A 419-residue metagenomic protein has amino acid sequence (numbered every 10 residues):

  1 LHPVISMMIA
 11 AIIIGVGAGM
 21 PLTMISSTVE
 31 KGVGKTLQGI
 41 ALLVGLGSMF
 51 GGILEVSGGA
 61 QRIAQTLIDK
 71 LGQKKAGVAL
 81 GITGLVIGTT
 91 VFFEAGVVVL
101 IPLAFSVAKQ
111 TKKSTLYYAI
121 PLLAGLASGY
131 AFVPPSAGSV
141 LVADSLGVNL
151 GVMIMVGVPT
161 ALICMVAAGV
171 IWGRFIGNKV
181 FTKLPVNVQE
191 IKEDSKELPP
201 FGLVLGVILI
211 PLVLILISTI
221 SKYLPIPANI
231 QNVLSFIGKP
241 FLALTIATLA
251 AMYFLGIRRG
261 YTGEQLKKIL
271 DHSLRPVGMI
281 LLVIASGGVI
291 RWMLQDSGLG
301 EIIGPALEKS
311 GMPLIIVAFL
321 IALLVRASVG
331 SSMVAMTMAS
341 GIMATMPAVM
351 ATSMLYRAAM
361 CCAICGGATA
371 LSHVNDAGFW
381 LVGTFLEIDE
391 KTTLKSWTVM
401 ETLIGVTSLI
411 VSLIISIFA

Functional and structural regions predicted by a protein language model:
L1-M49, R62, T66, K70 (+2 more regions): Hydrophobic transmembrane alpha-helices of multi-pass solute/ion transporters
H2-P3, L37-I40, G51-Q61, I87-I101 (+4 more regions): Short helix-coil transition sites and intra-membrane helix breaks within transmembrane domains of multi-pass
M8-V16, V44-G51, G84-I87, V158-G173 (+6 more regions): Hydrophobic core segments of alpha-helical transmembrane domains in multi-pass membrane transport and ion-translocation
A18, E55-A60, K70-K74, V107-Y118 (+4 more regions): Juxtamembrane helix-boundary/capping and inter-helix hinge elements in multi-pass membrane proteins
L22, G34-I40, L67-I82, Q110-Y118 (+4 more regions): Membrane-interfacial loop-to-helix junctions in multi-pass transporters
I68-V156, S328-G366: Hydrophobic transmembrane alpha-helices that form the pore/transport pathway of multi-pass ion and small-solute
K113, V148-K196, G366-A419: Juxtamembrane and boundary regions of transmembrane helices in multi-pass small-molecule transporters and channels
M155-K268, L386: Long, contiguous bundles of hydrophobic transmembrane helices that form the permeation core of multi-pass
